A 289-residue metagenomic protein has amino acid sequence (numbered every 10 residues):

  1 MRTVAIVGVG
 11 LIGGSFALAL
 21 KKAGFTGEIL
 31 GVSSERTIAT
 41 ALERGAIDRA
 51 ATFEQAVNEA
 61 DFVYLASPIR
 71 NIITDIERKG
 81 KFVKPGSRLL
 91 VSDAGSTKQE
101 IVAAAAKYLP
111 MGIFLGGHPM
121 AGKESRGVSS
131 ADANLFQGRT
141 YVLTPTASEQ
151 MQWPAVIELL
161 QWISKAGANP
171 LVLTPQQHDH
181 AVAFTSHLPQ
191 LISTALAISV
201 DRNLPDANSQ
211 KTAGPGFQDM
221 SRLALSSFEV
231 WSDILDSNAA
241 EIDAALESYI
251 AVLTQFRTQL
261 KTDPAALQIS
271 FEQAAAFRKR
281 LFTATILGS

Functional and structural regions predicted by a protein language model:
M1-F62: NAD(P)+-binding Rossmann beta1-loop-alpha1 motif at the extreme N-terminus of oxidoreductases
T3, E28, R88, I113 (+2 more regions): Residues at the starts of beta-strands that form the adenosine-phosphate
V63-Y64, S92: N-terminal Rossmann-like NAD(P) cofactor-binding module of classical short-chain dehydrogenase/reductase
A66-P68, G95, P145: Glycine-rich, N-terminal phosphate-binding loop of Rossmann-like dinucleotide-binding domains
T74-S130: Rossmann-like NAD(P)(H) cofactor-binding subdomain of soluble oxidoreductases
L135-R222: Internal alpha-helical scaffold of NAD(P)-dependent oxidoreductase catalytic cores
D206-A274: Interdomain hinge/lid region at the active-site interface of Rossmann-like NAD(P)-dependent oxidoreductases
